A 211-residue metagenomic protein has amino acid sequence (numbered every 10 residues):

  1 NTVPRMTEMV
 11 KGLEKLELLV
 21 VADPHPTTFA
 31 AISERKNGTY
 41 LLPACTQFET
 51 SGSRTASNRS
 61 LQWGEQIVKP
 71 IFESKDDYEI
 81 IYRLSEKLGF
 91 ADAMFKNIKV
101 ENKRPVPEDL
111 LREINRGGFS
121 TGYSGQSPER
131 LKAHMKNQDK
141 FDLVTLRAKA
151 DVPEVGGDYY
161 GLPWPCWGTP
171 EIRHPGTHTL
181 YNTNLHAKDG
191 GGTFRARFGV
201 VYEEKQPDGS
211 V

Functional and structural regions predicted by a protein language model:
N1-S124, W164-P165, P170, P175 (+2 more regions): Non-catalytic alpha/beta scaffold blocks inside enzyme catalytic domains
A91, P107, P128-L131, L143: Short amphipathic alpha-helical segments that mediate assembly, nucleic-acid/protein binding, or membrane association
T121-H134: Acidic, Ser/Thr-rich low-complexity intrinsically disordered segments
F141-L143, L162: Cytosolic regulatory domains of K+ homeostasis systems
T145-K149, G168: Beta-rich carbohydrate-recognition modules and glycan-binding surfaces
A148-G156, P163, T177: Acidic catalytic cores of enzymes that act on phosphate-bearing nucleotides/polynucleotides
